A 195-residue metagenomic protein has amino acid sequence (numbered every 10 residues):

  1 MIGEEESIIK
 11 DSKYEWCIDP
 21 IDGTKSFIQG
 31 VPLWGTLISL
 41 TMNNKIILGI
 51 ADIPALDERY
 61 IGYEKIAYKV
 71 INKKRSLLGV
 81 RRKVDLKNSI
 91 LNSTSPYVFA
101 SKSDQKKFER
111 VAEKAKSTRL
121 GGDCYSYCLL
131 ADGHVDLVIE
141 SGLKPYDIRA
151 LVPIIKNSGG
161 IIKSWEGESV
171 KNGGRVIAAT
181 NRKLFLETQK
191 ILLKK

Functional and structural regions predicted by a protein language model:
M1-N43: Flexible, acidic active-site loops/lids enriched in D/E/S/T/G that coordinate Mg2+ and/or position polar
K13-E15, I47, D136: Conserved acidic residues
G23-T24, L91, L130, I155: Buried hydrophobic positions in well-ordered alpha/beta secondary-structure cores of metabolic enzymes
S39-Y127, G174-K195: Acidic beta-strand-loop-alpha-helix segment within the catalytic core of divalent metal-dependent phosphate-processing
K106-R110, Y127-K195: Oxyanion/phosphate-interacting regions
